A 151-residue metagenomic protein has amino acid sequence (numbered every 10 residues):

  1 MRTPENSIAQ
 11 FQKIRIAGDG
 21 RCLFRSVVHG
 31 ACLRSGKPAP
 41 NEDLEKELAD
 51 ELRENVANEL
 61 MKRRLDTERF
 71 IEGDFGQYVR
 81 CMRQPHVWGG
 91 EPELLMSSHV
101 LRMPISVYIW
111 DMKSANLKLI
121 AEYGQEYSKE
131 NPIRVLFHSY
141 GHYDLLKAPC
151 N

Functional and structural regions predicted by a protein language model:
M1-K118: Papain-like cysteine protease catalytic cores
K118-G124: Local beta-strand/beta-hairpin segments that build beta-sheet-rich folds
G124-N151: A recognition module on extended beta-rich or small alphabeta surfaces enriched in W/G with H and D/E
